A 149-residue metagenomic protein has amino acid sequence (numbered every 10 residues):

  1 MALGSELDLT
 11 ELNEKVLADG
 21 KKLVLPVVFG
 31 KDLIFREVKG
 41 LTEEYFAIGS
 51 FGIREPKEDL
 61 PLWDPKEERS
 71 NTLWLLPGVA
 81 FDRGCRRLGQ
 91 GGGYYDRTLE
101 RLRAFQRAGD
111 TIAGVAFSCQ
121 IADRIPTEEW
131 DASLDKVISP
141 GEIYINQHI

Functional and structural regions predicted by a protein language model:
M1-R69: N-terminal active-site beta-alpha-beta segment that forms phosphate/nucleotide-binding and substrate-recognition loops
A2-S5, V79-R83: Short glycine-rich anion-binding loops that position phosphate/pyrophosphate groups of nucleotides and phosphorylated
V16-D19, I34-R36, Y94-T98, F117-I121: Short amphipathic alpha-helical surface micro-motifs
S50, W74-F81: Short secondary-structure transition/capping segments
K57-W74, R83-R87, D96-I149: Surface-exposed, charge/polar-rich loops and edge strands
